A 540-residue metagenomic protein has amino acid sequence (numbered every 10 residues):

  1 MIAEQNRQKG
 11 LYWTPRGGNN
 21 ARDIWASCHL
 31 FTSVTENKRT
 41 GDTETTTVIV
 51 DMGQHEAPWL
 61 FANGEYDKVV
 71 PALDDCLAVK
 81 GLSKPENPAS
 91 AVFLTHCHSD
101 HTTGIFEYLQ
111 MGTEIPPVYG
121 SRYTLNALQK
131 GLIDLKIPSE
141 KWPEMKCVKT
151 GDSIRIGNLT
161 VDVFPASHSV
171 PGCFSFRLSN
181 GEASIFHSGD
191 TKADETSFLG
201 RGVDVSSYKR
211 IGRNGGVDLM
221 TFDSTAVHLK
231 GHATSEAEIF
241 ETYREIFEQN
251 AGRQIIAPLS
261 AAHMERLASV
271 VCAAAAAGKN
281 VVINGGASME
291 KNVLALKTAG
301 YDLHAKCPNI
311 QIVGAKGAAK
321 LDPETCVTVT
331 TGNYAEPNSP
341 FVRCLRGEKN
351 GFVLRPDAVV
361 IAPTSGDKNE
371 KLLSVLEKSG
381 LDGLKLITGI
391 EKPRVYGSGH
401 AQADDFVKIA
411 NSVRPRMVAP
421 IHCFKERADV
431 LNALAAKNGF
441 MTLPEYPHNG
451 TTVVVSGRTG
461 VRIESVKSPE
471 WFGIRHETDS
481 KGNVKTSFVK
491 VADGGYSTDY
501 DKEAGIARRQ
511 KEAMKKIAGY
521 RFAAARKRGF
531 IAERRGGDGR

Functional and structural regions predicted by a protein language model:
I2-E36, G41-A91, H98-A276, N280-G286 (+2 more regions): His/Asp/Glu-rich metal-coordinating catalytic cores of metallo-dependent phosphodiesterases/hydrolases acting on
E107, K408-I409: Well-formed, non-transmembrane alpha-helical positions, independent of function
D218, T388-I390: Short, structured interface segments
L229-P363, K368-L386, V395, D405 (+5 more regions): Hard-cation-handling environments
E391-H400: Short beta->alpha junction loops
R416: A donor-sugar binding/catalytic signature common to diverse glycosyltransferases and related nucleotide-sugar
I506, K511-R540: Non-Sec secretion/translocation targeting segments of pathogen effectors
